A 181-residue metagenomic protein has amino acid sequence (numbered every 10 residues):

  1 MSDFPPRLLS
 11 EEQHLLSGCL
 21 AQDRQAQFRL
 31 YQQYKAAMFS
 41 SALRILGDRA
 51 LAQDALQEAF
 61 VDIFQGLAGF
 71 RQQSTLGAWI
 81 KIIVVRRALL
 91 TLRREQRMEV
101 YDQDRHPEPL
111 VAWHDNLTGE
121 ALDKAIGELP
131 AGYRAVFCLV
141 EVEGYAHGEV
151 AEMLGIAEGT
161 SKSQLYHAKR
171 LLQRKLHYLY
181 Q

Functional and structural regions predicted by a protein language model:
L16-S40: A short, charge-rich alpha-helical start-of-domain segment used by transcription regulators
L20-A21, R44-G47, Q57-T75, R94-Q96: Sigma70-family region 2
Y31-R49, G66, I126, H177-Y178: Amphipathic, Lys/Arg- and hydrophobic-enriched alpha-helical face
S40, D54-V61, S74-R86: Structural recognition of an alpha-helix C-terminal capping motif at a helix-to-coil junction
D48, A146, G155-T160: Helix-turn-helix DNA-binding motif, specifically the short coil turn and the N-cap/start of the second
R71, R93, L129, R134 (+1 more regions): Short, Lys/Arg-enriched C-terminal cap helix and immediately downstream tail that follows
K81, T91-W113, L117: Short, basic/polar amphipathic helix motif occurring as a linker/hinge flanking DNA-binding modules in transcription
V136-V140: A short pre-motif secondary-structure segment
